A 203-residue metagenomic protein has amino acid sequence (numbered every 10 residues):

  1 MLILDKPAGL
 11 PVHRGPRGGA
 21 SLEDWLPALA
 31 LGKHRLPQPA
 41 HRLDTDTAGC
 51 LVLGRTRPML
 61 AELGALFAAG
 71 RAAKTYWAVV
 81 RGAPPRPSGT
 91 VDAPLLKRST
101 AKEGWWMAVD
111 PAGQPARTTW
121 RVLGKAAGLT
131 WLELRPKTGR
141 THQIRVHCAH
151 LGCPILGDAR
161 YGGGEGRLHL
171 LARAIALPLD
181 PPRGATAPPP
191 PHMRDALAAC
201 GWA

Functional and structural regions predicted by a protein language model:
M1-W106, P111-R117, G124-A126, H169 (+2 more regions): RNA pseudouridine synthases
R57, K137-T138: Loop/turn elements at beta-strand to alpha-helix junctions within RNA-recognition modules
A127-R135: Short histidine-centered loop motifs in beta-beta connectors
T138-T141, P189: Beta-rich strand-turn-strand
R140-C148: Short beta-strand segments enriched for Tyr within beta-sheet-rich domains, predominantly fibronectin type III
C148-P188: Phosphate/ribose-recognition catalytic cores of enzymes acting on nucleotide-derived substrates
